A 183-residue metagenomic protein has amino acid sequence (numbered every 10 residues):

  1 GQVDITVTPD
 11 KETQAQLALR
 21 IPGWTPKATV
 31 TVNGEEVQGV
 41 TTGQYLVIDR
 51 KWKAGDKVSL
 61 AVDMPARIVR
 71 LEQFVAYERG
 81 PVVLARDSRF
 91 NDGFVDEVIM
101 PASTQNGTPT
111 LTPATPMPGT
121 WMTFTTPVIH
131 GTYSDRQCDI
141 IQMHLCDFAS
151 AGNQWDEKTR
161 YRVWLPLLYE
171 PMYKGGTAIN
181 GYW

Functional and structural regions predicted by a protein language model:
G1-T6, T41, A61-W183: C-terminal beta-rich recognition modules with glycine/proline-rich loops and embedded aromatic residues
V3, A15-L19, K53-V62: Short, well-structured beta-strand segments within conserved domains
I5-T13: Extracellular and analogous surface-interaction loops
K11, T42, K53-A54: Surface-exposed loops/turns
E12-V32: Beta-strand-rich binding/interaction modules
T25-R50, I68-E72: Solvent-exposed beta-strand/loop surfaces of large extracellular or lumenal domains
